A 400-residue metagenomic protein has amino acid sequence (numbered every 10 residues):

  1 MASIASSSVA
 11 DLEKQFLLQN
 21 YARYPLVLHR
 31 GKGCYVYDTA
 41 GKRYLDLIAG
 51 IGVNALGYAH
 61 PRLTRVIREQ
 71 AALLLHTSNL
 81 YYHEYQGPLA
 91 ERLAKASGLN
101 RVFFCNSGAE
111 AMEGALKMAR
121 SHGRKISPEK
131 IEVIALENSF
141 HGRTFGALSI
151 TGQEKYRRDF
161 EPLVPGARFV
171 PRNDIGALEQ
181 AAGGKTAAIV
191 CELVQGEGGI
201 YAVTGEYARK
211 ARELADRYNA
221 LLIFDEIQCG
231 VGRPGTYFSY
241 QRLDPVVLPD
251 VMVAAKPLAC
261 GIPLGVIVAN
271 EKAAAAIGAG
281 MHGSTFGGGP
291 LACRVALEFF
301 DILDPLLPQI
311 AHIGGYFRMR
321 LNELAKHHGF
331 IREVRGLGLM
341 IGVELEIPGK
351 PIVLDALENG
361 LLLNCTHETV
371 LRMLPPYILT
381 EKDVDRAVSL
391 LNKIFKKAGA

Functional and structural regions predicted by a protein language model:
A2-A400: Conserved N-terminal phosphate-binding loop of PLP-dependent enzymes in the Aspartate aminotransferase
